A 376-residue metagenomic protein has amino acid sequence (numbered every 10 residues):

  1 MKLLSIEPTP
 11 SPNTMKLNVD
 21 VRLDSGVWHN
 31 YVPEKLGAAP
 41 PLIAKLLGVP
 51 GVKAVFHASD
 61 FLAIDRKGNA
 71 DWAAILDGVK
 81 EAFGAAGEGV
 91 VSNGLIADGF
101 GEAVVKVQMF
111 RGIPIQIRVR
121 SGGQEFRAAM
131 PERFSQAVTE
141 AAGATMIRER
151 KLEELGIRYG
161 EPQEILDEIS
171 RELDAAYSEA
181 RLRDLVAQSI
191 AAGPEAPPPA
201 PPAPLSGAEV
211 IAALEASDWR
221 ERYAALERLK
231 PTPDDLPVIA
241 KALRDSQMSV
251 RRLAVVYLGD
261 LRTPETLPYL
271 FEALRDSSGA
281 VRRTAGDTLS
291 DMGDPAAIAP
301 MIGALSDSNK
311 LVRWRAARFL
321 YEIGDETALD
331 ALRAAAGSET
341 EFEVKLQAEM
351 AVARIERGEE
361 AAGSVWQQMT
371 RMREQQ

Functional and structural regions predicted by a protein language model:
P8-V32: Short glycine-/aliphatic-rich beta-strand segments at the starts of folded cytosolic domains
I43-F61, D65: Short acidic amphipathic segments
A70-G84: Charge-rich, low-aromatic oligomerization/scaffolding segments with amphipathic character
P114-V119, Q124-R127, S135-L253: Alpha-solenoid helical-repeat scaffolds
G193-A200, R220-T232, R251-T263, E272 (+4 more regions): Structural detector for internal amphipathic alpha-helices that build alpha-solenoid repeat scaffolds
A203-A213, P233-R244, T263-R275, D294-S306 (+2 more regions): Amphipathic alpha-helical scaffolding segments comprising HEAT/armadillo-like alpha-solenoid repeats
S217-D218, S246-Q247, S277-S278, S308-N309 (+1 more regions): Short inter-helical turns and helix N-cap capping residues of alpha-solenoid HEAT/ARM repeat scaffolds
R333-Q376: Eukaryotic acidic, Ser/Thr-rich intrinsically disordered low-complexity regions
